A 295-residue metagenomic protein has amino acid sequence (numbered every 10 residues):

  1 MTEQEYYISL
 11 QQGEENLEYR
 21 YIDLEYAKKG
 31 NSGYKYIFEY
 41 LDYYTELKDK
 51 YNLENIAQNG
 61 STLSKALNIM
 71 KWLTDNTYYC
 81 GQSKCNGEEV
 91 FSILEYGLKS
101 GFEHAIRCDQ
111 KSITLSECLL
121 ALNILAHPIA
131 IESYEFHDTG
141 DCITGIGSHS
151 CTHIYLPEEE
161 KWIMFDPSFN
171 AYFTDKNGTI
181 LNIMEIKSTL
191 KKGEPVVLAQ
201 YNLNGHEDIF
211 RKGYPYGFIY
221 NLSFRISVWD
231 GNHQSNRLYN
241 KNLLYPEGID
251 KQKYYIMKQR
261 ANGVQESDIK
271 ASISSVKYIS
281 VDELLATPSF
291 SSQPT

Functional and structural regions predicted by a protein language model:
M1-E15: Intrinsically disordered, low-structural-confidence terminal and linker regions
Q11-I106: Secondary-structure boundary elements
S61, R107-K111, T144: Short, contiguous, pocket-lining structural segments that sit at or immediately flank catalytic/ligand-binding sites
L67, I106-E117: A structural signal for well-ordered alpha-helical segments within the folded catalytic domains of diverse enzymes
H104-D109, I129-I131: Short His-Asn-centered micro-motif
I113-G193: Hydrophobic/aromatic-rich core segments of domains that either
L156-I249: Active-site rim recognition segments
G248-T295: C-terminal non-catalytic accessory extensions
